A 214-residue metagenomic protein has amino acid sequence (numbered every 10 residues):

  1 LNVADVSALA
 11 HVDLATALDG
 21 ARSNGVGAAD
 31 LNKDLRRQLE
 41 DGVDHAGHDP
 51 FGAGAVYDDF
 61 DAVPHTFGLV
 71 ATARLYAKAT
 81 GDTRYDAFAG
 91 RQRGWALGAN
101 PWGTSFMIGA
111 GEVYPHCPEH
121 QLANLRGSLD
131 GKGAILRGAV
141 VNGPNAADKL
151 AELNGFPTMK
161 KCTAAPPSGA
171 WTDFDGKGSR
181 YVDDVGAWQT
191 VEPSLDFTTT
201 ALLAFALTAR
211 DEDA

Functional and structural regions predicted by a protein language model:
L1-H48, V56-A214: Aromatic (Trp/Tyr) and acidic
